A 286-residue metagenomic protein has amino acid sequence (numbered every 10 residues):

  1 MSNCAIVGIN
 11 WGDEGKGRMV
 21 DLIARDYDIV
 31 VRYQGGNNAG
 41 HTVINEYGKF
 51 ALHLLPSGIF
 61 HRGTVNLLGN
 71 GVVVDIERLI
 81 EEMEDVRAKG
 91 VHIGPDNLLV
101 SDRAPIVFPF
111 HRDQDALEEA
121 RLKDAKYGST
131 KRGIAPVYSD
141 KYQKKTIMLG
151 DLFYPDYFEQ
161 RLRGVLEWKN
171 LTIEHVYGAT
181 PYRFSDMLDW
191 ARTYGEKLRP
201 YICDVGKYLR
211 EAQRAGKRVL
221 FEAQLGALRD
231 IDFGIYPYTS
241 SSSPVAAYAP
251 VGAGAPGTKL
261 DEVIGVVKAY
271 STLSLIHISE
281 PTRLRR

Functional and structural regions predicted by a protein language model:
M1-P95, L99-S101, P105-V107: Basic, polar low-complexity surface loops/patches
V7-E14, Y33-G35, E46, L54-P56 (+12 more regions): Fold-independent oxyanion-binding glycine-rich loops and adjacent beta-strand/coil segments at enzyme active sites
K16-M19, T42-N45, F110-D115, Y142-K144 (+3 more regions): Short acidic, glycine/serine/threonine-rich loops at helix termini
R32-V43, D151-H175, A246-V266: Short, conserved aromatic-histidine micro-motifs
L79-K207, V219: Internal alpha/beta core interface subdomains
T193-A215, G265-L273, S279: Gly/charged, well-structured mid-domain segments that form the phosphate/adenylate-handling core of ATP-dependent
A215-L275: Acidic, glycine-rich loop-and-beta core segments that form the ion-binding/anion-interacting portion of active sites
I276-R286: Residue-level detector of conserved catalytic or cofactor/ligand-binding positions in enzyme active sites
